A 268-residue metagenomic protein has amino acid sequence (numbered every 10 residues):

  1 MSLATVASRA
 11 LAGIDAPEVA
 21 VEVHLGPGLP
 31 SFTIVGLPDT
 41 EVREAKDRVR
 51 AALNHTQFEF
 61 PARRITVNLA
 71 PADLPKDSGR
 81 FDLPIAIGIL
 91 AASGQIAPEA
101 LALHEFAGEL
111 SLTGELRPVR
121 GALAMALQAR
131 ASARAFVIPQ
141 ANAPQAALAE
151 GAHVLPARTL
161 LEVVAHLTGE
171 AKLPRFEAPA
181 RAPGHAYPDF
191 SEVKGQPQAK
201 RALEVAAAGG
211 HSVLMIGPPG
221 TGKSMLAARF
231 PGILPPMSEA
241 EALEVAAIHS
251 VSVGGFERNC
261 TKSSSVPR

Functional and structural regions predicted by a protein language model:
M1-A228: Peripheral, non-AAA+ core regions of ATP-driven protein-machinery
P188-R201, G210-H211, E241, A247-R268: Switch/coupling sub-region of P-loop NTPases
L214-E257: Walker A/P-loop
